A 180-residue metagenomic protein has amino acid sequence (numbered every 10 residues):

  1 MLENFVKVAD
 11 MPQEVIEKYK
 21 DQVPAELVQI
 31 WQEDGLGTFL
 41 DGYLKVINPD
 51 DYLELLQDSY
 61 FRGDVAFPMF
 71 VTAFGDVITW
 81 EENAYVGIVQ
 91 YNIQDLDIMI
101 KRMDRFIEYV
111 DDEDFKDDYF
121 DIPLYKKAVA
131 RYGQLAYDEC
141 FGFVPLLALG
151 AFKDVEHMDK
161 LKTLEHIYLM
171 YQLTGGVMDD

Functional and structural regions predicted by a protein language model:
M1-I88, F141-D180: A surface-exposed partner-binding patch
K7, P12, P24, N92-D95 (+4 more regions): Serine/threonine-rich low-complexity intrinsically disordered regions
R62, R102-R105, R131: Arginine residue identity/basic-tract feature
G87-L124: Compact, glycine/acidic-enriched structural inserts
